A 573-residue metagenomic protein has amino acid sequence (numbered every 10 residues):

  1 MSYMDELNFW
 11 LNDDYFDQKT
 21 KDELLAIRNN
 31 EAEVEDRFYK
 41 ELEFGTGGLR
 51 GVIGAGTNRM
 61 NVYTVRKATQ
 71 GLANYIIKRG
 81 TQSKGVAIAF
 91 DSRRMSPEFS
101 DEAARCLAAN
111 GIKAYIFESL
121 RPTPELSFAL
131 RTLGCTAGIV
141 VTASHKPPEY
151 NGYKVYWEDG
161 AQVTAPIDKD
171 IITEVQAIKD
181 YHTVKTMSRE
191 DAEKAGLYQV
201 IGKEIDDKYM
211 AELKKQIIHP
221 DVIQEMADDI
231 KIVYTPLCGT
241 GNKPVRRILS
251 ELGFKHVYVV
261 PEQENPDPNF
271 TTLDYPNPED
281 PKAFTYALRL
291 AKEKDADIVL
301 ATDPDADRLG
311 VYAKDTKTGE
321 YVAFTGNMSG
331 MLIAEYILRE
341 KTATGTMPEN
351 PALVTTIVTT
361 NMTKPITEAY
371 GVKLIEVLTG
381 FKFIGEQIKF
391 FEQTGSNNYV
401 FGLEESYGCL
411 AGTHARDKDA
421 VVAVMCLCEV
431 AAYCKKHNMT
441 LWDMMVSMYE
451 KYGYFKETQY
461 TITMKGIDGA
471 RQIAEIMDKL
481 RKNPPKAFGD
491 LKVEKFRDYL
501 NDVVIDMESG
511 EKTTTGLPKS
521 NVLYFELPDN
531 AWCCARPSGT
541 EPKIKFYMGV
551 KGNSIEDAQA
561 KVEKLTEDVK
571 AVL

Functional and structural regions predicted by a protein language model:
D5-A103, A192-D229, T240: An N-terminal, well-structured beta->alpha segment
E33-F38, L42, N151-T285, A291: Gly/Ser/Thr-enriched, mixed-charge loops and adjacent short helices that form phosphate/oxyanion-binding elements
F38-N58, A143-S144, I232, P236-I248 (+4 more regions): Conserved phosphate/anionic-ligand binding catalytic regions in large, soluble enzymes, centered on
G85-D91, K231-Y234, L410, G549: Short glycine-rich or small-residue beta-strand-to-loop segments that form or flank ligand, phosphate, metal/Fe-S
A87-Y150, K255-G310: N-terminal small/polar loop signature for handling phosphorylated ligands or for N-terminal nucleophile
F99-L107, Y150-W157, D307-N327, T363: Short Gly/Thr/Asp-enriched flexible loops that form oxyanion-binding sites at enzyme active sites
Y156-T186, N327-P351, T355-I366, A420 (+1 more regions): Glycine-rich phosphate-binding loop plus the immediately following alpha-helix
K292, A296-I298, E320-V322, E340-R536 (+3 more regions): Phosphate-binding and adjacent anionic-ligand microenvironments
